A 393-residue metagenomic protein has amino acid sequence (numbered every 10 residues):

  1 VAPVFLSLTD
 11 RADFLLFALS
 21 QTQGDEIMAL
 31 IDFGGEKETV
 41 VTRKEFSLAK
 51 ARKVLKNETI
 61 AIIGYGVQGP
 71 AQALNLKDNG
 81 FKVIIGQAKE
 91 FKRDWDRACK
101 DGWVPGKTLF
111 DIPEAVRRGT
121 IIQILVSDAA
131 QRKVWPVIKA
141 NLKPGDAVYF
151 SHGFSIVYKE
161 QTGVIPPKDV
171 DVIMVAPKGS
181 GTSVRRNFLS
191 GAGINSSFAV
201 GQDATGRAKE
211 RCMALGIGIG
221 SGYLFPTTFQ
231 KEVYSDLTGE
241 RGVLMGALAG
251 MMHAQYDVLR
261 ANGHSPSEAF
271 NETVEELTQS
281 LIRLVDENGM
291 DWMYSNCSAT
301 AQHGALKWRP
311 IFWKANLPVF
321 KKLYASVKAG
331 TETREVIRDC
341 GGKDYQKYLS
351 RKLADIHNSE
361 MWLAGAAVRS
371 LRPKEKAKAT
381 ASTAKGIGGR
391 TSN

Functional and structural regions predicted by a protein language model:
F5-I27: Short, Lys/Arg-enriched N-terminal segments with co-localized hydrophobic residues within the first ~10-30 amino acids
G24-T59, V200-Q202, G220-T227: Glycine/serine-rich phosphate-binding loop and adjoining beta1-alpha1 elements at the start of nucleotide-handling
A29-F33, E38-K44, A261-N393: NAD(P)-dependent Rossmann-like dehydrogenase/reductase catalytic/cofactor-binding core
E58-A71: Glycine-rich adenosine-cofactor-binding loop
D78-G102: NAD(P)-binding Rossmann-fold cofactor-contacting core
E90, W103-V157, P166-V175: Rossmann-like NAD(P)-binding element
Y149-R241: Rossmann-fold dinucleotide-binding core
G206-A261, S267-V285: Active-site-proximal catalytic alpha-helix in oxidoreductases
